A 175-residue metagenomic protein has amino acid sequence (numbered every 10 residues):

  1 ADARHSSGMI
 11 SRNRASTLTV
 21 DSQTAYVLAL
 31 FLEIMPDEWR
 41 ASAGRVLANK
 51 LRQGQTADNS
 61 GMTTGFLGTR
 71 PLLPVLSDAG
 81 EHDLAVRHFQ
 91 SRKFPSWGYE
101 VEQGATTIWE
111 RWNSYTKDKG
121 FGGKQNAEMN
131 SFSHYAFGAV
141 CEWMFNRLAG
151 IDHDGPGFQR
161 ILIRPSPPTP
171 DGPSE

Functional and structural regions predicted by a protein language model:
A1-R14, P36-N59, H82-E100: Long, well-ordered core segments of solenoidal/helical folds
D2-Y26, N49-T69, K124-H134: Solvent-exposed loop and edge beta-strand segments that line ligand/cofactor-binding and catalytic clefts
M9, D83-E175: Non-catalytic C-terminal accessory modules of carbohydrate-active enzymes
V27-E38, P71-G80, N146-I151: Well-ordered alpha-helical scaffold segments within catalytic/enzyme domains
